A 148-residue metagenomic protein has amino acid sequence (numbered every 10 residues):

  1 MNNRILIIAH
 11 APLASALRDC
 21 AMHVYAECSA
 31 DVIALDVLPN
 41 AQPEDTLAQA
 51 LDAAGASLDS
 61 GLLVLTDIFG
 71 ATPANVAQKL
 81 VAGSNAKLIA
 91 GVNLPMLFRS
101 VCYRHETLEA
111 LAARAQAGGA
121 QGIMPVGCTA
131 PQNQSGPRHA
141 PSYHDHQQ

Functional and structural regions predicted by a protein language model:
M1-L65, F69-Q148: N-terminal loops that bind phosphate or other acidic moieties and the adjacent beta-alpha structural core
